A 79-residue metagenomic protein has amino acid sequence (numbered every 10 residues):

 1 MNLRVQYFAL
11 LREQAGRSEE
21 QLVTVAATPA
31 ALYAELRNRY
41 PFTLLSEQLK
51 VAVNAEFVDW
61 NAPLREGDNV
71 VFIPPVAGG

Functional and structural regions predicted by a protein language model:
M1-G78: Ubiquitin-like/PB1-type beta-grasp interaction modules and other compact soluble beta-rich domains
